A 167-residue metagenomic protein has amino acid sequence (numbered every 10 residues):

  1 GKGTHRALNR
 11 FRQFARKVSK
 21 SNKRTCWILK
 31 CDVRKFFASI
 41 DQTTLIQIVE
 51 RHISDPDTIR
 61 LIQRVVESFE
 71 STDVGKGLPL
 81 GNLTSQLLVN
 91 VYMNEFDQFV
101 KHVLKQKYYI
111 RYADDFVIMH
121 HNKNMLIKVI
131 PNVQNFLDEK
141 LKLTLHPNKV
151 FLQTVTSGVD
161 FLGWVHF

Functional and structural regions predicted by a protein language model:
K2, R6-A113, V117-Q153, G158: Conserved polymerase palm-domain catalytic core
D160-F167: Active-site and adjacent loop segments of nucleotide-processing enzymes that use two-metal-ion phosphate chemistry
